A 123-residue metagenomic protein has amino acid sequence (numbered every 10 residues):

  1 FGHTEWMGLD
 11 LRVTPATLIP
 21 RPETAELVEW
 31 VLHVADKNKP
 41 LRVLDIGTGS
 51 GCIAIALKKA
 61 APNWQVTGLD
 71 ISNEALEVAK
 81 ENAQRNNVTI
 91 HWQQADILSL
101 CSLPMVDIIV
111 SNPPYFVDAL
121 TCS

Functional and structural regions predicted by a protein language model:
F1-A61, L69-V78, S99: SAM-dependent Rossmann-like transferase core, predominantly class I methyltransferases with a strong bias toward
A60-S123: S-adenosylmethionine
